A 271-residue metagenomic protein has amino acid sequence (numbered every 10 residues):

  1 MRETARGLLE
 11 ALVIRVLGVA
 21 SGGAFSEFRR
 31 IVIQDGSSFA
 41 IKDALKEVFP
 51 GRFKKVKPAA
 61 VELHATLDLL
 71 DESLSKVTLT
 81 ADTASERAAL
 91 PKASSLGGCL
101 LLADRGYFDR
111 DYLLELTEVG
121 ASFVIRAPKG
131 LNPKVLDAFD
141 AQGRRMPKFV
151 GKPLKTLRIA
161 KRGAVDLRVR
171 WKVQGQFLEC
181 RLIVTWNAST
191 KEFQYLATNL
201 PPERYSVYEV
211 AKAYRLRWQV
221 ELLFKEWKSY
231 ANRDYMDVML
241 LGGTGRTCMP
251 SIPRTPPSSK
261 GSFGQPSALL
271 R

Functional and structural regions predicted by a protein language model:
R2-R15, G23-R30, Q34-E47, R52-R271: Single, function-defining residue in the core of a domain
